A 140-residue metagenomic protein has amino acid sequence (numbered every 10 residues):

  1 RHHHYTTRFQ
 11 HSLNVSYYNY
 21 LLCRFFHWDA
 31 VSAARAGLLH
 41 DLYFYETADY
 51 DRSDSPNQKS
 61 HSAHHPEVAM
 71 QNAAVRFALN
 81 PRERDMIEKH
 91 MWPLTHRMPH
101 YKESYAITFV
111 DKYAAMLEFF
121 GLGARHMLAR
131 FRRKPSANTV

Functional and structural regions predicted by a protein language model:
R1-V140: Metal-dependent phosphohydrolase cores
